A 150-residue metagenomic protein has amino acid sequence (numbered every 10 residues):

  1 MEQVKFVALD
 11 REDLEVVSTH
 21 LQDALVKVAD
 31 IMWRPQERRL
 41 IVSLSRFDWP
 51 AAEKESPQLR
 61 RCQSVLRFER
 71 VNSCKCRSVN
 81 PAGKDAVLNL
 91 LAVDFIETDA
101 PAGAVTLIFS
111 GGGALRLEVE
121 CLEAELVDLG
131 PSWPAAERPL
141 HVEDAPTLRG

Functional and structural regions predicted by a protein language model:
M1-G150: Surface-exposed, interaction-prone regions used to assemble/regulate multi-protein complexes
